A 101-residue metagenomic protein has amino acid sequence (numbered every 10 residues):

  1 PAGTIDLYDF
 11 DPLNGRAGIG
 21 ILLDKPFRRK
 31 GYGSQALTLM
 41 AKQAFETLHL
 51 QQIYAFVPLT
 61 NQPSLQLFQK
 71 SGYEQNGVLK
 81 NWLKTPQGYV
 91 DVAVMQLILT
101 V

Functional and structural regions predicted by a protein language model:
P1-R28, I98-V101: Acetyl-CoA-dependent GNAT
L23-D24, R29-E46, Q62-K70: Conserved acetyl-CoA-binding loop-helix of GNAT-fold acetyltransferases
E46-F56: Conserved GNAT acetyl-CoA-binding A-motif
Y54-V57, E74-D91: Conserved catalytic-core motifs of GNAT/GCN5-like acyltransferases
F68, Y73, M95: Conserved active-site tyrosine of GNAT-family acetyltransferases
G88-V101: Terminal substrate-recognition subdomain of acyl/acetyltransferases
